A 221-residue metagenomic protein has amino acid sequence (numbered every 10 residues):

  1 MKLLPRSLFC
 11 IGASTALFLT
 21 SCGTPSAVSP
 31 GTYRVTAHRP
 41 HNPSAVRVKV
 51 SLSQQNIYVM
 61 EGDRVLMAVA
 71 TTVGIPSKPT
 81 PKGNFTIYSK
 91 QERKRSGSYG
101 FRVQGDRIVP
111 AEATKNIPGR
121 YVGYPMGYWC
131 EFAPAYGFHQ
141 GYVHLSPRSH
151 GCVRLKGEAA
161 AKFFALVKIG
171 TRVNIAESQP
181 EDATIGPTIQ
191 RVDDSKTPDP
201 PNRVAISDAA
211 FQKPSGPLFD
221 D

Functional and structural regions predicted by a protein language model:
M1-I11: Bacterial N-terminal signal peptides that target proteins for export
L8, P43, V73, S146-S149: Residues at structural and domain junctions
I11-G12, G119: Alpha-helical interaction segments
C22, S26, F101-D221: Exported/periplasmic cell-wall-interacting domains
C22-R102, V109, T114-G119, G127 (+2 more regions): Cell wall/extracellular polymer interaction/catalysis modules
